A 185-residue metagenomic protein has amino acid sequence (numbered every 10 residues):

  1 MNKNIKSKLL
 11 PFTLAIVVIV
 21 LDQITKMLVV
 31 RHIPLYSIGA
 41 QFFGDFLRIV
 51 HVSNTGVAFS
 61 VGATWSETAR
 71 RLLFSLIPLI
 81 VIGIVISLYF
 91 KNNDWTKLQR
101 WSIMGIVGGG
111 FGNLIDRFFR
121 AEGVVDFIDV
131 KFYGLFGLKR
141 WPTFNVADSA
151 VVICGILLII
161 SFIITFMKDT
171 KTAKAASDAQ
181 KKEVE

Functional and structural regions predicted by a protein language model:
M1-E185: Alpha-helical transmembrane bundles and membrane-interface segments of multipass inner-membrane proteins
